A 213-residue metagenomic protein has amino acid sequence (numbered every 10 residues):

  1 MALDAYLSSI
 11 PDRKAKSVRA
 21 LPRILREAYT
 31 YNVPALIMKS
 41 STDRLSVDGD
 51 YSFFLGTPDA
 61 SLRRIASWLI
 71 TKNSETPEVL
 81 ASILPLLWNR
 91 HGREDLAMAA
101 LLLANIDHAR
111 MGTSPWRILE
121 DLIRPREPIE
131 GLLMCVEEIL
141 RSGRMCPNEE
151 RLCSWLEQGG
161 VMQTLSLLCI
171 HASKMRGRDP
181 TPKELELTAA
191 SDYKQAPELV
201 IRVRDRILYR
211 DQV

Functional and structural regions predicted by a protein language model:
M1-V213: Alpha-helical scaffold domains
